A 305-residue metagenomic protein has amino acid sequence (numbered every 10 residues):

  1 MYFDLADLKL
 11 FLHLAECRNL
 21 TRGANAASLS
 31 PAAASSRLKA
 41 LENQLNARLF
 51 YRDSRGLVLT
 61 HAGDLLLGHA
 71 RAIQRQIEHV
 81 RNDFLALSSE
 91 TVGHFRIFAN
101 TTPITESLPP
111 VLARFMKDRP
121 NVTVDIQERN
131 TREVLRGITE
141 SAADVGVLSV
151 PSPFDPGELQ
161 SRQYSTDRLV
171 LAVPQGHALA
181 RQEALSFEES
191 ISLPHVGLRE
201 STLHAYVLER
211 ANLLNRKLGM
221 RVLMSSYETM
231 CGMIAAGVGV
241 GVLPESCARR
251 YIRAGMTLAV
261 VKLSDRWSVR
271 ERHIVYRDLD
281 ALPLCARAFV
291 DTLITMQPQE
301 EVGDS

Functional and structural regions predicted by a protein language model:
Y2, L87, P110-R114, R132-L169 (+4 more regions): Short beta-strand-centered segments that line the small-molecule binding cleft or hinge of alpha/beta clamshell
L8, Q44-L45, L66-S88: Alpha-helical linker/hinge and terminal dimerization helices associated with HTH transcriptional regulators
L12-A32: Short helix-boundary/capping micro-motifs
L20, E42-H61: A short LG(V/I)-centered, amphipathic sequence patch enriched for acidic residue(s) preceding the LG motif
V92-P153, M224: Central regulatory/effector-binding core of bacterial HTH transcription factors
S107, A259-E301: A late-sequence structural motif
D155-R162, D167, E228-D278: Beta-alpha-beta core module
L179-A180, F187, L193-L214, L282-D291 (+1 more regions): Secondary-structure junction motif
